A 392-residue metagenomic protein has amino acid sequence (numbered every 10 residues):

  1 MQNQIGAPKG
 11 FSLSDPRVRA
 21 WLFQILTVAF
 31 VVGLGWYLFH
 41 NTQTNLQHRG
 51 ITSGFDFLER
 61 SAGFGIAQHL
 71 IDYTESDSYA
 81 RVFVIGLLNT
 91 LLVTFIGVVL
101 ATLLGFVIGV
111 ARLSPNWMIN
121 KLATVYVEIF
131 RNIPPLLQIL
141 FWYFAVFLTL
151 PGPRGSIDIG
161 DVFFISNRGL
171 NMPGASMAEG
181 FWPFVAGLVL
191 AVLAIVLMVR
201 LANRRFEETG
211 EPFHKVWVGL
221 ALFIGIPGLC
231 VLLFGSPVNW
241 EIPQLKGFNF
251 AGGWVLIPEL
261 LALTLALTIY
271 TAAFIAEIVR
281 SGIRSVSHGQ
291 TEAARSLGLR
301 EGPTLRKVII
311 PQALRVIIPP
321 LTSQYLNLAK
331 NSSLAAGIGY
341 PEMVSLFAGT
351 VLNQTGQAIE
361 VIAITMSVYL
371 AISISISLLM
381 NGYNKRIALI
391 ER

Functional and structural regions predicted by a protein language model:
Q2-R392: Transmembrane alpha-helices and adjacent helix-loop boundaries
